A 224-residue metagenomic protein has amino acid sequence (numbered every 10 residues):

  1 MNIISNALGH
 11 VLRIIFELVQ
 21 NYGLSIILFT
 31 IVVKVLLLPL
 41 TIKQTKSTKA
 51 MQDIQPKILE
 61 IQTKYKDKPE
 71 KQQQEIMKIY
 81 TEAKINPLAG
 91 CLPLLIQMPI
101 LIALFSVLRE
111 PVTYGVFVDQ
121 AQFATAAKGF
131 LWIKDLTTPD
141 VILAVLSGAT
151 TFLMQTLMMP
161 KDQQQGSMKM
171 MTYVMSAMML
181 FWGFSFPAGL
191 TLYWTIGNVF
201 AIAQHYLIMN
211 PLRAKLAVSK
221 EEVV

Functional and structural regions predicted by a protein language model:
M1-V224: Helix-loop-helix
